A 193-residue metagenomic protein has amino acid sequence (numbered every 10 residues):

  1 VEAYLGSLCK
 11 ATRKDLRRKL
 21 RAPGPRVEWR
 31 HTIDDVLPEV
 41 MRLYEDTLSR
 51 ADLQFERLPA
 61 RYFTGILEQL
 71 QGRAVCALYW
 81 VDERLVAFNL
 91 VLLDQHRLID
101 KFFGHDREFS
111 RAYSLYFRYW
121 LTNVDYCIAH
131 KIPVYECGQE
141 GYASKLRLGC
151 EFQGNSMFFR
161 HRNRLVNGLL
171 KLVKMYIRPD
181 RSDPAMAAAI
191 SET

Functional and structural regions predicted by a protein language model:
V1-A112, E192-T193: A conserved beta-strand-loop-helix scaffold within acyl/acetyltransferase catalytic domains
V1-A3, H130-T193: Active-site/acyl-donor-binding loops of N-acyltransferases
F63-L67, V124, K145: Short amphipathic alpha-helical segments and helix-helix/interface helices
Q71, L115-Y119, C137: Short, glycine/acidic-rich beta->alpha junctions
S110-D125: Conserved acetyl-CoA-binding loop-helix of GNAT-fold acetyltransferases
